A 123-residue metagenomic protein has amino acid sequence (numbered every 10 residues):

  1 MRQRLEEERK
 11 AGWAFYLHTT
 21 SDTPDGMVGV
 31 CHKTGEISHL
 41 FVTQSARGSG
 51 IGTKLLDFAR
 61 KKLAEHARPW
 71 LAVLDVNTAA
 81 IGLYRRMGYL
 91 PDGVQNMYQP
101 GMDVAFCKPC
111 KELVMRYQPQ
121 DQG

Functional and structural regions predicted by a protein language model:
M1-S45, L56-F58, K62, Q118-D121: Acetyl-CoA-dependent GNAT
T23, H39, T43-D57, L74-G82 (+1 more regions): Conserved glycine-rich acetyl-CoA-binding loop
T34, D75-N77, Q95, P119: Short, flexible active-site-adjacent loop segments at beta-strand->alpha-helix junctions, enriched in small/polar
G35, H66-R68, E112: Structural motif
K62-D75: Conserved GNAT acetyl-CoA-binding A-motif
W70-V73, R85, L90-L113: Conserved catalytic-core motifs of GNAT/GCN5-like acyltransferases
